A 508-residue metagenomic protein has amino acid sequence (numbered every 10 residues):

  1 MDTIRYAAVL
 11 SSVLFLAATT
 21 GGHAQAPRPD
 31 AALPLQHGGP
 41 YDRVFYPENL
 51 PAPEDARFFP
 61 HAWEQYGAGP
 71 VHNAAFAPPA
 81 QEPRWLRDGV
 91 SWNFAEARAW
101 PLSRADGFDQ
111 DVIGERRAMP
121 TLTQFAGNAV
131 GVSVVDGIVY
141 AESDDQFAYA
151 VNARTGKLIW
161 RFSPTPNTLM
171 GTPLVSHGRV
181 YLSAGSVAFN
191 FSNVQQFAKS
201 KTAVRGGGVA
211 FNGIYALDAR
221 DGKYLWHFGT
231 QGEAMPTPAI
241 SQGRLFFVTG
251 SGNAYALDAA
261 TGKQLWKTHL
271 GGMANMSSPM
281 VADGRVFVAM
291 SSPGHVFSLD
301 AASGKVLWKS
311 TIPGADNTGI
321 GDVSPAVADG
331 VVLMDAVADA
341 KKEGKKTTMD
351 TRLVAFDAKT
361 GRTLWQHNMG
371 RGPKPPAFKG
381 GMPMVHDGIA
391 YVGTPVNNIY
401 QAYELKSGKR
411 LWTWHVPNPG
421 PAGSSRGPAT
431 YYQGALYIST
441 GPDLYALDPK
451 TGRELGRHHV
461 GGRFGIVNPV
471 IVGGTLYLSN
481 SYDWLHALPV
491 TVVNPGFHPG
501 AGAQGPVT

Functional and structural regions predicted by a protein language model:
A7-A18: Bacterial N-terminal signal peptides
G22-A24: Boundary at the C-terminal end of the N-terminal hydrophobic targeting segment
P27-A62: N-terminal low-complexity, Pro/Thr/Ser-rich intrinsically disordered segments that act as propeptides or flexible
L33-P34, F58-A68, M119-F147, P166-Y215 (+10 more regions): Repeat-blade elements of multi-bladed beta-propeller folds
N49-Q146: Beta-strand-rich domains and repeat architectures in extracellular enzymes and scaffolds, especially beta-propellers
N152-G156, D218-D221, D258-T261, D300-G304 (+4 more regions): Short loop/turn segments that connect beta-strands within beta-propeller blades
K157-W160, K223-W226, K263-W266, K305-K309 (+4 more regions): A structural motif specific to WD40 beta-propellers
L488-H498: Short loop/turn segments immediately following beta-strands, especially the blade-tip and inter-blade linker loops
